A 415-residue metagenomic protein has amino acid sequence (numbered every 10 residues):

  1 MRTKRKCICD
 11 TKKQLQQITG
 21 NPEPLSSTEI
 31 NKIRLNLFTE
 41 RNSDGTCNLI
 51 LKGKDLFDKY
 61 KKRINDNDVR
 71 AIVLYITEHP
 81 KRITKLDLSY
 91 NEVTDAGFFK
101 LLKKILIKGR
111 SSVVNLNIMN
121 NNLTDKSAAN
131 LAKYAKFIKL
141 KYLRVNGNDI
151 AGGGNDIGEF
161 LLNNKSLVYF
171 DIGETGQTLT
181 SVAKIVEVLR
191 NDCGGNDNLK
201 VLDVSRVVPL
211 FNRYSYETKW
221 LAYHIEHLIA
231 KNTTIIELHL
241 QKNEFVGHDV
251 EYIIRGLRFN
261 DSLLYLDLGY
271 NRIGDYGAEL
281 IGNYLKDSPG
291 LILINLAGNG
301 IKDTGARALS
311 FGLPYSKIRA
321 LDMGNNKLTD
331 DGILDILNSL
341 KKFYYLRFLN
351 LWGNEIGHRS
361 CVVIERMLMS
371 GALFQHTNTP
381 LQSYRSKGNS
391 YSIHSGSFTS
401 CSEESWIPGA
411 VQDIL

Functional and structural regions predicted by a protein language model:
M1-L415: Leucine-rich tandem repeat or coiled-coil scaffolds
